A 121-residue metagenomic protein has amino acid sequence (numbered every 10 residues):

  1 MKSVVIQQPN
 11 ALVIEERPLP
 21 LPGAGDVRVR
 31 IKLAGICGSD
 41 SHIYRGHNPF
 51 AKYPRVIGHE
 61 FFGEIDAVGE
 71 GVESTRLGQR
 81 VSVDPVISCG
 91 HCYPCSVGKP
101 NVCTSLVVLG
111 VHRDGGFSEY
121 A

Functional and structural regions predicted by a protein language model:
Q7, P18-L19, K52-G58, L109-R113: Short Gly/Pro-enriched turn/cap motifs at secondary-structure boundaries
Q8-N10, G23: Residue-level recognition of beta-strand termini and adjacent short loop/turns
A11-I14, G38-S39: Short N-terminal binding/cap micro-motifs at the start of the first secondary-structure element
P20-A34, H47-Y93: Glycine-rich beta-strand-centered segment in the early N-terminal region that forms part of a ligand/cofactor-binding
S39-R45: Cytochrome P450 core scaffold surrounding the K-helix E-X-X-R motif and the conserved "meander" helix-loop region
C89-A121: NAD(P)H dinucleotide-binding glycine-rich loop of Rossmann-like/cofactor-binding domains, especially the beta1-alpha1
